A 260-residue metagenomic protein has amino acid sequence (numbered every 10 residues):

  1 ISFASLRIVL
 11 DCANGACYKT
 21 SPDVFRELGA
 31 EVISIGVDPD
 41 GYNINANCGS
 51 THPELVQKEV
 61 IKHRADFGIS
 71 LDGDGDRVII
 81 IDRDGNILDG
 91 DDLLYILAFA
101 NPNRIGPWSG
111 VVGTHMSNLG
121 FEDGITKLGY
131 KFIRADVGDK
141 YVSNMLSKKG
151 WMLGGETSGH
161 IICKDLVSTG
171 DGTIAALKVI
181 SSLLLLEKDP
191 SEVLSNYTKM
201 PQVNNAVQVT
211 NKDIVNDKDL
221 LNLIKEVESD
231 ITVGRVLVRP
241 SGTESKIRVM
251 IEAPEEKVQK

Functional and structural regions predicted by a protein language model:
I1, P53-L55, R134-D136: Active-site glycine-rich loop that binds ribose-phosphate moieties when present
I1-A30: Active-site pocket-lining segments that scaffold enzyme catalytic pockets across diverse folds
A13-Y18, G75-D76, S117-L119, E255: Gly/Ser/Thr-rich loops at beta-strand to alpha-helix junctions that form or flank small-molecule/cofactor-binding
T20-P22, D76-L94, F121-E122: Short Gly/Thr/Asp-enriched flexible loops that form oxyanion-binding sites at enzyme active sites
D23-I81: N-terminal small/polar loop signature for handling phosphorylated ligands or for N-terminal nucleophile
G29-G36, I87-D92, G129-V137: Short hydrophobic/aromatic-enriched beta-strand-loop microsegments
S34-I35, N86-I105, G172-S181: Gly/Ser/Thr-rich active-site loops/lids in small-molecule metabolic enzymes that frequently grip phosphoryl groups
A65-F67, N103-K260: Phosphate-binding and adjacent anionic-ligand microenvironments
